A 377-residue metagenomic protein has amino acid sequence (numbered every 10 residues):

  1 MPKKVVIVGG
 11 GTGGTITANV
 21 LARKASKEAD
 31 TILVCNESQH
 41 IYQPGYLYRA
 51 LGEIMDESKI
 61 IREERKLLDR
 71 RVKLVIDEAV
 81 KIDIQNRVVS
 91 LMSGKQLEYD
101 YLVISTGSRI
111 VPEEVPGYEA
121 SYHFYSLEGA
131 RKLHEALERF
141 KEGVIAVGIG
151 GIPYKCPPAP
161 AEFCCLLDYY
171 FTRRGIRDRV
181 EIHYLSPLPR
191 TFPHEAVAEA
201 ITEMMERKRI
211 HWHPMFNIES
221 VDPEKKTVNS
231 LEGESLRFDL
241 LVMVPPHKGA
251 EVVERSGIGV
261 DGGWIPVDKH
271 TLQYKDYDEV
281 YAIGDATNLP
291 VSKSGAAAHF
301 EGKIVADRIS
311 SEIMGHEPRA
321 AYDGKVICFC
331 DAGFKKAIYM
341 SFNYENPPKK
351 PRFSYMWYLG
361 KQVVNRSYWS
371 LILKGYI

Functional and structural regions predicted by a protein language model:
M1-K4, V72-E162, D168-G175, V242: FAD-binding core/adjacent interface of flavoenzyme oxidoreductases
P2-K73, G151-E195: Beta1-alpha1 glycine-rich phosphate/pyrophosphate-binding loop at the start of Rossmann-like nucleotide-binding domains
G10, S93, T106-G107, E232 (+2 more regions): Glycine-rich, N-terminal phosphate-binding loop of Rossmann-like dinucleotide-binding domains
D30, V72-I82, N86-V89, L97 (+1 more regions): A Rossmann-like FAD-binding core segment of flavoenzymes
G117-K141, S235-K303, D307, S311: FAD-site-proximal beta/loop scaffold in flavoenzymes
E142-V144, I149-E203, R207, H211-H213 (+2 more regions): Rossmann-like dinucleotide-binding core of oxidoreductases
S310-P348: Active-site-proximal substrate-binding core of FAD-dependent oxidoreductases
K336-I377: C-terminal auxiliary extensions adjacent to catalytic cores
